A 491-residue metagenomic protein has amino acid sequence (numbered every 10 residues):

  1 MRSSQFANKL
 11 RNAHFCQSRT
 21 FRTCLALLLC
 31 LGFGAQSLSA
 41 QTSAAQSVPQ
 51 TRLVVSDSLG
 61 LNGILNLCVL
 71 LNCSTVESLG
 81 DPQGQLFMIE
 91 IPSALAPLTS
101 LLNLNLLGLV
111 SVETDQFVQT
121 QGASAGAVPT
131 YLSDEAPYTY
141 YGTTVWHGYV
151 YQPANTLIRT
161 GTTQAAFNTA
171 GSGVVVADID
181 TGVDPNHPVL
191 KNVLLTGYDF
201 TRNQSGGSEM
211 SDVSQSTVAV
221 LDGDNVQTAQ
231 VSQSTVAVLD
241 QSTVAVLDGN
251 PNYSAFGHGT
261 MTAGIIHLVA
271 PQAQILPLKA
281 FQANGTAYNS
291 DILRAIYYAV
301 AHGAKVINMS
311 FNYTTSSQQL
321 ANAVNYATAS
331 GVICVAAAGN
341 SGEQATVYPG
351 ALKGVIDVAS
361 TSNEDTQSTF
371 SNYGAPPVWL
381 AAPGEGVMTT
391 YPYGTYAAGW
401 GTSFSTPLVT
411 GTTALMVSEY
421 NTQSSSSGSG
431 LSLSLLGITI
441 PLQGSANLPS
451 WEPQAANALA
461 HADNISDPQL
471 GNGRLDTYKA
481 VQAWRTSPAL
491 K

Functional and structural regions predicted by a protein language model:
M1-S18: N-terminal secretory signal peptides that target proteins for export/translocation
T23-G34: Bacterial N-terminal signal peptides
A40-A125: Inhibitory N-terminal propeptides of secreted protease zymogens
N105-V175, V183, P188-V189, M210-Q215 (+3 more regions): Protease zymogen maturation seam
Q164, S172, G249, S254-M261 (+7 more regions): Substrate-binding/access-modulating region of protease and related hydrolase catalytic domains
A166-N186, T196-V269, A273, L278-Y288 (+1 more regions): Active-site-proximal loop motif in hydrolases
N203, Q215, L221, Q227 (+3 more regions): Extracellular S/T/G-rich loop segment that most often corresponds to the catalytic His/Ser-adjacent loop
I265-I266, L276-Q282, Y297, K305-N308 (+1 more regions): Hydrolase catalytic cores
